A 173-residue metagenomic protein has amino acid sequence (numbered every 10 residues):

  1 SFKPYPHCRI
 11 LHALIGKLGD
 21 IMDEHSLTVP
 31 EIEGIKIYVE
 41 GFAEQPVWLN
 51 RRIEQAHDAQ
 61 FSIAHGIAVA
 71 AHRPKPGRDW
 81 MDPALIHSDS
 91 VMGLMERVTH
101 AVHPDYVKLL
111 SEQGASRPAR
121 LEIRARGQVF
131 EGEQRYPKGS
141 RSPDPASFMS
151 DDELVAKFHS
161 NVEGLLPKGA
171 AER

Functional and structural regions predicted by a protein language model:
S1-R173: Terminal-appendage/accessory-domain detector
